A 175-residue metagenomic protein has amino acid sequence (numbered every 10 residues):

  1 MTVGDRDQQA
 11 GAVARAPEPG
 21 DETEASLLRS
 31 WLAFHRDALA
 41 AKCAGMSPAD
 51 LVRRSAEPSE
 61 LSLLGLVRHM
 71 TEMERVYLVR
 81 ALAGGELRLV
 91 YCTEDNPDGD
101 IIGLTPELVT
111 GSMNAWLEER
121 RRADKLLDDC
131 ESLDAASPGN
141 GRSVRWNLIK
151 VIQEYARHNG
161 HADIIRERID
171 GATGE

Functional and structural regions predicted by a protein language model:
T2-E18, A25-D98, S137-E175: Short, contiguous alpha-helical
T23-L28, E107-T110: Active-site rim elements
D98-D134, W146-V151: Acidic/histidine-rich alpha-helical segments that form the ligand environment of transition-metal centers
